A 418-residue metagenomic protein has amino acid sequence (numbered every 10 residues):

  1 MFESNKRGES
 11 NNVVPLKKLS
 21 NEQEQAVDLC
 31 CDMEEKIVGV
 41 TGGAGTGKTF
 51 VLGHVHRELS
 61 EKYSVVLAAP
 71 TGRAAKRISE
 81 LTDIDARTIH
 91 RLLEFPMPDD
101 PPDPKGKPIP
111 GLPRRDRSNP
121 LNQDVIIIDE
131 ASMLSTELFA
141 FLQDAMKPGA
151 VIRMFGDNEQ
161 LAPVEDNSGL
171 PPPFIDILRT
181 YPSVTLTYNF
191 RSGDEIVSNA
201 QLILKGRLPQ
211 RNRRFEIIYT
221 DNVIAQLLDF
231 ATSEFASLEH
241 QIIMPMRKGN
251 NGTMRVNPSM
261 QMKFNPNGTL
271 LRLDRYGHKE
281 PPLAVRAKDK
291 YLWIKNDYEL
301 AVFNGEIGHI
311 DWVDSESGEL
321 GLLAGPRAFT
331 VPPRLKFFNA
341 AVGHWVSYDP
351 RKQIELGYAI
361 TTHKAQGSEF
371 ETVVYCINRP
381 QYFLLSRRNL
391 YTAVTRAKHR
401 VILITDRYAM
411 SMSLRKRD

Functional and structural regions predicted by a protein language model:
M1-L16, S20-T46, V51, E58 (+4 more regions): Conserved helicase motor core of P-loop NTPases
K36, S64, N122-V125, G149-R153 (+1 more regions): Loop/turn-to-beta-strand initiation segments
G42, A69, E130: The Walker A (P-loop) glycine that initiates the GxxxxGKT/S ATP-binding motif of P-loop NTPases
E58-V66: Post-Walker A helix-loop "phosphate-sensing" segment adjacent to the P-loop in P-loop NTPases
V66-N122: Inter-Walker segment of RecA-like/P-loop motor cores
L93, M133-S135, L161-A162, S192: Catalytic P-loop NTPase motifs of RecA-like helicase/translocase cores
L121-F139, V151-M154, Q160: SF2 helicase catalytic motif II
I294, E306-D418: C-terminal accessory regions
